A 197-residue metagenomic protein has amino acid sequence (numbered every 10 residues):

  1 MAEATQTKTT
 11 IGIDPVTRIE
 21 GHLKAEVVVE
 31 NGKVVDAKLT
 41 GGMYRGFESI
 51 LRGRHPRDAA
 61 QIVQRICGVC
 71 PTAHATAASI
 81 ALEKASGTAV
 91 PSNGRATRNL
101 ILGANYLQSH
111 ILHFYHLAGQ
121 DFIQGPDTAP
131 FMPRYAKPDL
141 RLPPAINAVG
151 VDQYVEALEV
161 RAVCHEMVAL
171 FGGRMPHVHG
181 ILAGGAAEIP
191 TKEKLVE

Functional and structural regions predicted by a protein language model:
M1-E197: Active-site bordering "gate/hinge" segments that shape substrate access to catalytic or cofactor-binding pockets
